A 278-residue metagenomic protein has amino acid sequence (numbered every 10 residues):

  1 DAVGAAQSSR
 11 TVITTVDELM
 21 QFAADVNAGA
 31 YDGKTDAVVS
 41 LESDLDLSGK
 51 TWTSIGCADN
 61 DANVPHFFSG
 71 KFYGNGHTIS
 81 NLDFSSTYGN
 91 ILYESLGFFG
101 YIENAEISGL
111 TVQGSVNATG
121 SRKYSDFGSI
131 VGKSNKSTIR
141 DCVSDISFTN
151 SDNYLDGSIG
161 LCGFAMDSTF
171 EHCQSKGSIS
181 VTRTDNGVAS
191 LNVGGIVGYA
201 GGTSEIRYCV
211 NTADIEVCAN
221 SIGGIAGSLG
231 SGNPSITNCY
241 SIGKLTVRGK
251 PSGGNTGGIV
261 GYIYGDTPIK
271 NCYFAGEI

Functional and structural regions predicted by a protein language model:
D1-I278: Surface-exposed repetitive/solenoidal architectures
